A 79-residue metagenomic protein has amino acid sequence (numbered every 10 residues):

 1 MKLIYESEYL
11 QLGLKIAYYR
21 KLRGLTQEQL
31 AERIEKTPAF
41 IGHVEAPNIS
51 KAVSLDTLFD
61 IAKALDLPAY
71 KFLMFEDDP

Functional and structural regions predicted by a protein language model:
M1-L22: A short, Lys/Arg-rich alpha-helix, primarily the initiator
K2-Y5, K63, K71-P79: Short, charged recognition helix plus adjacent turn of helix-turn-helix-like nucleic-acid-binding domains
I16, L30-A31, I41-V44, F72: Conserved hydrophobic/aromatic packing and binding residues within compact polymer-binding modules
A17, E28, F59: Residues within the helices of the helix-turn-helix
K21, E32, K63: Alpha-helical residues within the helix-turn-helix
E35-A52: Recognition helix of helix-turn-helix/homeodomain-like DNA-binding domains that insert into the DNA major groove
N48-K63: Short, basic-rich loop-to-helix N-cap that marks the start of a DNA-contacting helix
